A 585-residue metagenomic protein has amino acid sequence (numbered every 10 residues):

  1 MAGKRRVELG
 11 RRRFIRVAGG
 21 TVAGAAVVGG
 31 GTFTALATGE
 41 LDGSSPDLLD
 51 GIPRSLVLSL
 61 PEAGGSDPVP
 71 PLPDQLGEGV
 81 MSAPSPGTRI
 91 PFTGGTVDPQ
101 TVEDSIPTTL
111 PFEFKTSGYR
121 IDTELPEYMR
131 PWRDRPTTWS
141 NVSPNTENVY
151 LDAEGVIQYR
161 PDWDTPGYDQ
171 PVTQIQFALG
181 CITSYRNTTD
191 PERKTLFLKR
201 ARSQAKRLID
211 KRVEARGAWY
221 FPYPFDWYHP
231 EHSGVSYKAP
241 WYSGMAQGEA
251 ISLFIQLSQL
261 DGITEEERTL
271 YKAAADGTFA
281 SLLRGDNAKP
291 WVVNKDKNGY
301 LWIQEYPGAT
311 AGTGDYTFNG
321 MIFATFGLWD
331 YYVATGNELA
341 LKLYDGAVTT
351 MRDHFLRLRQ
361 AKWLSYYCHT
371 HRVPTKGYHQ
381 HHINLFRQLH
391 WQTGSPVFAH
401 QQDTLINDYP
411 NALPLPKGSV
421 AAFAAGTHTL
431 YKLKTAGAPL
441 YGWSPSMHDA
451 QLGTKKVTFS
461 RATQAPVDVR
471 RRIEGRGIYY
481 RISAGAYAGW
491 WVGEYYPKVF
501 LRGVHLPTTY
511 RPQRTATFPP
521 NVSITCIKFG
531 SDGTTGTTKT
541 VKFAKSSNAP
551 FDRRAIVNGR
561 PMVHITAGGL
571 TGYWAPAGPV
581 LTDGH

Functional and structural regions predicted by a protein language model:
M1-R13, V22-V28, L36, P46 (+1 more regions): N-terminal secretory signal peptides
R5, G51, L56-P161, T165-G167 (+3 more regions): Terminal, non-catalytic domain-edge segments
E103-G118, E124-D164, L198-Y220, K272-K295 (+2 more regions): Long, well-ordered core segments of solenoidal/helical folds
Y128-P166, G217-W241, V292-T317, Q360-H381 (+1 more regions): Carbohydrate-binding/catalytic loop surfaces
I175-E192, G248-E266, F323-E338, H381-S395: Well-ordered alpha-helical scaffold segments within catalytic/enzyme domains
L415-W443, L501-S531, H585: SH3-family beta-barrel domains
P445-S460, S531-A544: SH3/SH3-like (including bacterial SH3b) beta-barrel domains that bind proline-rich motifs or cell-wall ligands
V457-E494, V541-G578: SH3/SH3-like beta-barrel superfamily modules
